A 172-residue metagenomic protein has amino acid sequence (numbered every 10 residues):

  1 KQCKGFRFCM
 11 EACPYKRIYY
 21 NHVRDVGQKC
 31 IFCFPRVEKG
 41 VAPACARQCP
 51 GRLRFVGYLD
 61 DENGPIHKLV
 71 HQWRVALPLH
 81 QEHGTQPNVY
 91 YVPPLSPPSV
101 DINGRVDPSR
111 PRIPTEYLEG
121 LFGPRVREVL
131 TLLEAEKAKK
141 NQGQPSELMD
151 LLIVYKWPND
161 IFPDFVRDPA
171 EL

Functional and structural regions predicted by a protein language model:
K1-D25, E38-P65, N88-Y91: Iron-sulfur cluster-binding cysteine motifs and their immediate structural context in ferredoxin-like electron-transfer
Q28-F32: Hydrophobic, small-residue-rich alpha-helical packing segments that form membrane-like cores
C33-V37: Short, cationic-aromatic polyanion-contact patches
A44-L172: Long, compositionally biased charged/polar accessory segments in the mid-to-C-terminal portions of proteins
